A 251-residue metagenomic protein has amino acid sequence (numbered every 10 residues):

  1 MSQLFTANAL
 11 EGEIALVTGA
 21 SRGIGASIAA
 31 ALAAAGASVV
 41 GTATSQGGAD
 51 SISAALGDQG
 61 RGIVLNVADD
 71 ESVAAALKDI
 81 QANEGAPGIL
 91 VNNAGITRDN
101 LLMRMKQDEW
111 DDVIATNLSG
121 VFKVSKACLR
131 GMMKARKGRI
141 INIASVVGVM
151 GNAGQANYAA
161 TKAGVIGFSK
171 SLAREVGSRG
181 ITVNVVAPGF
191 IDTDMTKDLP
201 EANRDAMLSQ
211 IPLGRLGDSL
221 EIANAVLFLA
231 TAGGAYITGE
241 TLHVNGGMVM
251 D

Functional and structural regions predicted by a protein language model:
I14, S21-R22: Conserved glycine-rich cofactor-binding loop
A35-S51: Conserved glycine-rich Rossmann-like NAD(P)H-binding loop of the short-chain dehydrogenase/reductase
L101-L102, K106-I114, T196, M207: Substrate-binding pocket helix/loop in short-chain dehydrogenase/reductase
S125, T161, S169: Active-site helix of classical SDR
R130, R174-S178, A235: Alpha-helical segment proximal to the catalytic Tyr-Lys
S145: Residue(s) in the substrate-gating loop at a strand-loop-helix junction that position the organic substrate next
G177, T182, I237-G239, N245: Short, small/polar-rich loop/turn modules that mediate ligand/substrate recognition or access, typified
